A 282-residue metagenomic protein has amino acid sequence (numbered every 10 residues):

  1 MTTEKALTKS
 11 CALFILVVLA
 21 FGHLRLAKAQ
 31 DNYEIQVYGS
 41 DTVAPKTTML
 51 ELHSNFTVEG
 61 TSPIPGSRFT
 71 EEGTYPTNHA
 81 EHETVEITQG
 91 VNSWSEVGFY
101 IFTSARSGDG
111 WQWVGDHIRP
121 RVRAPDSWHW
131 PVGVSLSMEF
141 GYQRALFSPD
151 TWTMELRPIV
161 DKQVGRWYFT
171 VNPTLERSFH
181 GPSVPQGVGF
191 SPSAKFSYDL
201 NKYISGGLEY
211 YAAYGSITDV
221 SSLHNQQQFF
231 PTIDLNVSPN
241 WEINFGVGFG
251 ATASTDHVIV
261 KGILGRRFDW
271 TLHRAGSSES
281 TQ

Functional and structural regions predicted by a protein language model:
T2-F14: Bacterial N-terminal signal peptides that target proteins for export
V18-L26: C-terminal segment of classical bacterial N-terminal signal peptides
K28-Q282: Transmembrane beta-barrel domains of Gram-negative outer membranes and organellar outer membranes
